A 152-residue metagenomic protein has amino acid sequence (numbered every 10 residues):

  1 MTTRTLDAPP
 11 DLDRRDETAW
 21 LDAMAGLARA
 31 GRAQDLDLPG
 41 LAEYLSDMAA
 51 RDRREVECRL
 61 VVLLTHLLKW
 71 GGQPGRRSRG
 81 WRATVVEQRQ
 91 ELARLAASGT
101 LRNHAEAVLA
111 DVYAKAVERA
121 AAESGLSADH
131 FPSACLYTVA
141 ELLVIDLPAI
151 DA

Functional and structural regions predicted by a protein language model:
M1-A152: Surface/interface-facing alpha-helical segments and adjacent flexible terminal/loop regions used for partner/assembly
